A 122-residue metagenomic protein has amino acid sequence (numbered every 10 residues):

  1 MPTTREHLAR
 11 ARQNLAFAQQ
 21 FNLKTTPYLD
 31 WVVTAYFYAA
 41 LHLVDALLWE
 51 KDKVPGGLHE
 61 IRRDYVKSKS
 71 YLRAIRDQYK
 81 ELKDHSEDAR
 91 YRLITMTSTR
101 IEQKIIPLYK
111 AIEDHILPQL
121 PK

Functional and structural regions predicted by a protein language model:
M1-K122: Terminal alpha-helical segments
